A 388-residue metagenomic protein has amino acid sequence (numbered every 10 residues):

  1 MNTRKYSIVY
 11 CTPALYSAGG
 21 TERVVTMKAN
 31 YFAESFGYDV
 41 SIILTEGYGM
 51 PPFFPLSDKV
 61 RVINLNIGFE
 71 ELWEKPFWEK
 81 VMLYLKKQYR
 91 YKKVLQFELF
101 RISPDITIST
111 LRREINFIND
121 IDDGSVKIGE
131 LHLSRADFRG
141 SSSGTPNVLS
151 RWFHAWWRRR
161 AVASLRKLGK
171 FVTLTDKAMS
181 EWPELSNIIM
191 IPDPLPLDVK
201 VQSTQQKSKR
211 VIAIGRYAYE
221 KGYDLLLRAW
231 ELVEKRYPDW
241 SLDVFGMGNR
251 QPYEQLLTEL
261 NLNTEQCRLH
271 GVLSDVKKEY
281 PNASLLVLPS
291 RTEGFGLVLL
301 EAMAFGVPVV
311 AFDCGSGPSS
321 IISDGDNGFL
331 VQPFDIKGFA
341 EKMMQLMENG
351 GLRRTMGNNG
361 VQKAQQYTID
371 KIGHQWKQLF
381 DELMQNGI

Functional and structural regions predicted by a protein language model:
C11-A18, Y31, S35-M82, E181 (+1 more regions): N-terminal strand-loop element at the rim of the active site of nucleotide-sugar-dependent glycosyltransferases
G19-M27, K209, A213-L232, P252 (+1 more regions): A conserved mid-protein helix/loop that constitutes part of the nucleotide-sugar donor-binding site
P52-P55, D243-T264, H270, L352: Short, structured helix-loop element that forms part of the nucleotide-activated donor/catalytic region
K93-R101, S150-K170: Membrane-proximal helix-turn-helix segments that form the acceptor-binding/catalytic region of lipid-linked
K177, P194: Carbohydrate-associated surface elements
V272, R291: Aromatic "clamp/platform" in nucleotide-sugar-dependent glycosyltransferases that forms part of the donor/acceptor
P308-F312: Short hydrophobic beta-strand element within catalytic cores of glycosyltransferases and related nucleotide-activated
S323-G325, F329-I336, M344-G351, Q365: Conserved acidic donor-binding segment of nucleotide-sugar-dependent glycosyltransferases
